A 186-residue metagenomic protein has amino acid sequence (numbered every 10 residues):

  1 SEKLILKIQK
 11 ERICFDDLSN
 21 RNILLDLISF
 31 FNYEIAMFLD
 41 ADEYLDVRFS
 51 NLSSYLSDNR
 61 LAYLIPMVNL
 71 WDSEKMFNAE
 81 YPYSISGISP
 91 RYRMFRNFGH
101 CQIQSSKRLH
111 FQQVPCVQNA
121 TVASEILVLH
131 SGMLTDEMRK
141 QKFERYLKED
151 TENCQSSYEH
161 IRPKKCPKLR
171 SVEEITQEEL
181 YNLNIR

Functional and structural regions predicted by a protein language model:
S1-C14: Acidic donor-binding segment of Leloir-type glycosyltransferases
K7-I8, I35, F77, L129: A near-ubiquitous, low-amplitude feature marking generic local secondary-structure context
D17-N22, Y44-R186: Catalytic-site signature of metal-activated, phosphate-bearing donor transferases, centered on the GT-A/GT-A-like
N22-I35: Active-site nucleotide-sugar/metal-binding loop of Leloir-type enzymes
N32-D46: Short beta-strand-to-loop acidic/aromatic patch adjacent to the donor-nucleotide binding site
